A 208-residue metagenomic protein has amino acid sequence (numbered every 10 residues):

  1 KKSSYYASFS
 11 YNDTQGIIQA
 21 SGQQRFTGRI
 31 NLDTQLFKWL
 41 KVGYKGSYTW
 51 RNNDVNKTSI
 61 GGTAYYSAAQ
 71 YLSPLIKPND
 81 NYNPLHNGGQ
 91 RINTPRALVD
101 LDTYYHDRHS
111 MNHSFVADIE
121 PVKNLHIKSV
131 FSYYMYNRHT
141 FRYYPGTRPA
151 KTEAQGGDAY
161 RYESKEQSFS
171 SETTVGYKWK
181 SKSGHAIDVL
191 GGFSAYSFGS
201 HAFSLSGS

Functional and structural regions predicted by a protein language model:
K1, G16-S21, T27-N112, K128-S208: Surface-exposed loop/interface segments of Gram-negative outer-membrane beta-barrel transport/assembly proteins
Y6-S8, G43-Y44: Periplasmic plug
F9-D13: Transmembrane beta-strand segments that form the barrel wall of outer-membrane beta-barrel proteins
D118, V122-K123: Long hydrophobic segments that form regular secondary structure
